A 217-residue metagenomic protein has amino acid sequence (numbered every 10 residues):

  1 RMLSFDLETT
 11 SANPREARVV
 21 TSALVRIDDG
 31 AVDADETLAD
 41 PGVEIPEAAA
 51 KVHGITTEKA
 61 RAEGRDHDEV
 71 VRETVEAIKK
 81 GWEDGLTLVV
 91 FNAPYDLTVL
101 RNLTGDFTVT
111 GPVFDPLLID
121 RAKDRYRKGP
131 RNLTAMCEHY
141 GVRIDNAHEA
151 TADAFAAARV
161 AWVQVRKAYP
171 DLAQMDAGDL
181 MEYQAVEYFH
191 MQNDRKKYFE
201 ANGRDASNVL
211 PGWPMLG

Functional and structural regions predicted by a protein language model:
R1-R18, R26-D33, I55-G217: DEDD superfamily 3′-5′ metal-dependent exonuclease/proofreading module
V32-H53, T57: Short, surface-exposed acidic-centric catalytic microdomains
